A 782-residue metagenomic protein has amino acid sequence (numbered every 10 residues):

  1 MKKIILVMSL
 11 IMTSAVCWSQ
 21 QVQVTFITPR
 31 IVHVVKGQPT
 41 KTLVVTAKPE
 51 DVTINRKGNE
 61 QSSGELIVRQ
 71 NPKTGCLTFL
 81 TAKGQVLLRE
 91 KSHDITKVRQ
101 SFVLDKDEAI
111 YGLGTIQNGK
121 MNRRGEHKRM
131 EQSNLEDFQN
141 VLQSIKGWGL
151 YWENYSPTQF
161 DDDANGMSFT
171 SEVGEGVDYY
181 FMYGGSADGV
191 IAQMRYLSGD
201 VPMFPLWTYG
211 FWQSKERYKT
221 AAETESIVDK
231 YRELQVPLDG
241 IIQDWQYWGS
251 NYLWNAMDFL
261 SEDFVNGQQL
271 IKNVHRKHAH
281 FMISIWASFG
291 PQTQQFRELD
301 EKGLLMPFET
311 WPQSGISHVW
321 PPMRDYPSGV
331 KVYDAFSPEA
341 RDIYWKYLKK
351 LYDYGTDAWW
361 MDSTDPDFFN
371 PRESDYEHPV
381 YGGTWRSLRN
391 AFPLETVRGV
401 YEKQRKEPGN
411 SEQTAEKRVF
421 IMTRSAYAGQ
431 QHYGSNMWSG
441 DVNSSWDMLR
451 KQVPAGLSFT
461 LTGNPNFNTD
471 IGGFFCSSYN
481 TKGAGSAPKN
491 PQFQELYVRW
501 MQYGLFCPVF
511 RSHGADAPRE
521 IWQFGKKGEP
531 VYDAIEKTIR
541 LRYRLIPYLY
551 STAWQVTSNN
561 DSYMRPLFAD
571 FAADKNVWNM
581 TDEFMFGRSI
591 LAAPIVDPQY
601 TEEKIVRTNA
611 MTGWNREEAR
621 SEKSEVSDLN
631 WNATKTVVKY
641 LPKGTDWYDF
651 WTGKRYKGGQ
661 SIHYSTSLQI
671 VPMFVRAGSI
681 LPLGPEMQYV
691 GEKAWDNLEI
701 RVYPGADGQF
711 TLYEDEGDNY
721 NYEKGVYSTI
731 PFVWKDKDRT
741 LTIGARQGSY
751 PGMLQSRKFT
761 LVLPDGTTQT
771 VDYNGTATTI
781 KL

Functional and structural regions predicted by a protein language model:
M1-Q21: Bacterial Sec-dependent N-terminal signal peptides
V24, V34, E65, L591-P594 (+1 more regions): Short, well-ordered beta-strand segments enriched in hydrophobic/aromatic residues
T25-S63, I95-S101: A low-complexity, Ser/Thr/Gly/Pro-enriched, surface-exposed linker/loop concept that marks segments flanking
K41-P49, R69-C76, L80-K83, K91-H93 (+1 more regions): Extended Gly/Ser/Thr-rich low-complexity repeat segments, especially those forming or decorating extracellular
K57-P205, K215-E216, A221-A222, V228-E233 (+3 more regions): Catalytic and substrate-binding clefts that recognize carbohydrates or anionic sugar/phosphate headgroups
R89, D239-I535, D570-A572, M580: Aromatic- and carboxylate-enriched substrate-binding clefts and catalytic-loop regions of carbohydrate-active enzymes
S226-Q246: Catalytic domains of carbohydrate-active enzymes, especially glycoside hydrolases
Y401-N410, V419, A426-M437, F459-T469 (+4 more regions): Catalytic core of carbohydrate-active enzymes
